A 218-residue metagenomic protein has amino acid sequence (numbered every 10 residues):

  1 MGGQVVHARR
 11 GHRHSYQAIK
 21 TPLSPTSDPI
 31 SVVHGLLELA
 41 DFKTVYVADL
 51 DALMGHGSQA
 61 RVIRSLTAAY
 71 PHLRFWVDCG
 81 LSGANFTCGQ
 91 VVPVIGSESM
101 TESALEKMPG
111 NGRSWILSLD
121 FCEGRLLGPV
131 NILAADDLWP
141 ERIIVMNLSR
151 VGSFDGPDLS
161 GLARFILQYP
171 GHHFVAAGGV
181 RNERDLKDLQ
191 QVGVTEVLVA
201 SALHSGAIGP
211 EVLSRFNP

Functional and structural regions predicted by a protein language model:
M1-P22, A84-G152: Conserved anion-binding
V6, R10-D51: N-terminal beta-alpha supersecondary unit
G35-L36, D188, V212: Well-formed, non-transmembrane alpha-helical positions, independent of function
L36-G89, L159-L162: N-terminal active-site wall of soluble small-molecule enzyme domains
V45, L117, I143, L189 (+1 more regions): Conserved, mostly hydrophobic/aromatic
V47-L50, I95, V145, V199: Conserved beta-strand positions
H72-I95, M100-P109, I132-L138, S160-V199: Catalytic cores of alpha/beta
V199-P218: Short, basic/aromatic-enriched C-terminal tail that caps enzymatic domains
